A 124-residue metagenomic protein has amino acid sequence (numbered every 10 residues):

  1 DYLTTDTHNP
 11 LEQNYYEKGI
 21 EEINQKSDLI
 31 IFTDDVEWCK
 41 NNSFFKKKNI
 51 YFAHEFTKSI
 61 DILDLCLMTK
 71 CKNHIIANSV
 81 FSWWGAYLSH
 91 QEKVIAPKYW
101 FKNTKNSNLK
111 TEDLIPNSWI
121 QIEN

Functional and structural regions predicted by a protein language model:
D1-S59: Core catalytic architecture of nucleotide-activated donor-dependent transferases building glycoconjugates
T4, E37-W38, L67, P116 (+1 more regions): Low-complexity, compositionally biased segments
E12, D35, V80-F81, P97 (+1 more regions): Intrinsically disordered regions, especially transient/low-confidence alpha-helical propensity segments and coil-helix
F44-K47, S89-Q91, L109-T111: Short, glycine/charged-enriched secondary-structure capping and boundary segments
H54-F56, K98, S118, E123: Residues at the C-termini of beta-strands that transition into short coil/loop
D61-S107: A donor-sugar binding/catalytic signature common to diverse glycosyltransferases and related nucleotide-sugar
T104-N124: Leloir-type glycosyltransferase catalytic cores
